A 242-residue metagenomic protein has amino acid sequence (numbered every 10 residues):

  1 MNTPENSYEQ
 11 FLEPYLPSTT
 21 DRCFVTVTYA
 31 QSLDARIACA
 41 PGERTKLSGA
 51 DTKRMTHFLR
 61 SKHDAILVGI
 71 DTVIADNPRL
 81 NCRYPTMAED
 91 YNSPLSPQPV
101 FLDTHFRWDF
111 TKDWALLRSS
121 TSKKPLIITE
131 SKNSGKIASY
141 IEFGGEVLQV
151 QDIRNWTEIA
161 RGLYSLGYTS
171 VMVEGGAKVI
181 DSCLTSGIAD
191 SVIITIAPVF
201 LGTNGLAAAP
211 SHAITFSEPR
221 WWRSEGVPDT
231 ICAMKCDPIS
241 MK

Functional and structural regions predicted by a protein language model:
M1-K242: Enzymes that bind and transform nitrogen-containing heteroaromatic metabolites
